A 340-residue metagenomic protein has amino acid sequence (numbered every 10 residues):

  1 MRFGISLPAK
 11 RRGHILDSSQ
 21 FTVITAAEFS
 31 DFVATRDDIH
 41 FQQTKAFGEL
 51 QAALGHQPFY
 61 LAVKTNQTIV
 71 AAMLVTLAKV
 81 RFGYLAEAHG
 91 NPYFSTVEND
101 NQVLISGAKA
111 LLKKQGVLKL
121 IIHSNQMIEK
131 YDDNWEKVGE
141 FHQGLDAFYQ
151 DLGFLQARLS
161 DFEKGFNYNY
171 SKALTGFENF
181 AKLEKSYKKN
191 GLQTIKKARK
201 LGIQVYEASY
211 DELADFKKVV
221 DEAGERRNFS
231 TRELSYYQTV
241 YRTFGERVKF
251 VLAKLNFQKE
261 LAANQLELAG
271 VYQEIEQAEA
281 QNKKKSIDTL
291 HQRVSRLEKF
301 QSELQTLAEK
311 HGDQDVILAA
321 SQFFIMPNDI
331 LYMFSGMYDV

Functional and structural regions predicted by a protein language model:
M1-I15: N-terminal amphipathic/basic-hydrophobic helices that include classical n-h-c signal peptides and signal-anchor
I15-L16, Q20-T22: Active-site anion-handling motifs in enzyme catalytic cores
T22-N66, V70-F82, G153-E163, A173-D339: A conserved beta-strand-loop-helix scaffold within acyl/acetyltransferase catalytic domains
F82-E163, K299-S302, G312-A320, I325-V340: Acyl-donor binding region in acyl/amide transferases
M127-E129, K164-Y170, A214: Short, conserved phosphate-binding/catalytic loop or strand-edge motifs used in phosphoryl-/nucleotidyl-transfer
Y131-D132, Y168, K217, T243: Short Asp/Glu-rich motifs
N134-G139, K172-A173, E222: Short low-complexity, flexible loop/linker segments enriched in glycine and/or proline with clustered acidic
